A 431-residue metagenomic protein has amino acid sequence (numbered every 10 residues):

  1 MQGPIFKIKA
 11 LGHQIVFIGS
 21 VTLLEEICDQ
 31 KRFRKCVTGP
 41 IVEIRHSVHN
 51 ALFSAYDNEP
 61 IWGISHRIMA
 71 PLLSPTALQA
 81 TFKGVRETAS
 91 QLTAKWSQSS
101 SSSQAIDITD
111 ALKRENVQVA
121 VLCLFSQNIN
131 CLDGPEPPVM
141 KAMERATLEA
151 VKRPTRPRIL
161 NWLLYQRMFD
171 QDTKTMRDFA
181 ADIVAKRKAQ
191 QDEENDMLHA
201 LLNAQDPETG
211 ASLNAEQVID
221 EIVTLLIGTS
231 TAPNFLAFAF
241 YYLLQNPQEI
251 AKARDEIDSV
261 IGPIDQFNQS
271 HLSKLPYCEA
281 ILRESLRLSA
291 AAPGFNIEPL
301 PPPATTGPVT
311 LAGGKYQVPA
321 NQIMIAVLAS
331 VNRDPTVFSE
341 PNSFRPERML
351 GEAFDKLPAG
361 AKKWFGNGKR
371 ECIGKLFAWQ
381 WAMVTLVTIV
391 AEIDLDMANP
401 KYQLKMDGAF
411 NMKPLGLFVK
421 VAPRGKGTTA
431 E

Functional and structural regions predicted by a protein language model:
M1-G84, L112, V117-V119, P135-L160: Cytochrome P450 substrate-recognition site 1
G39-E43, A80-L236, K252: Cytochrome P450 heme-thiolate monooxygenase catalytic core
P75-L78, K188-D192, Q269-P276, C372-G374: Conserved, non-catalytic sequence blocks in retroelement Pol enzymes and Pol-derived host proteins
R86, P138-R145, D192-H199, L244-G294 (+6 more regions): Cytochrome P450 I-helix active-site segment
T231-L244, T385: Short, small-residue alpha-helix embedded
P247-E249, L357-P358, E371, K375-P414: Cytochrome P450 heme-binding "Cys pocket" and the immediately downstream C-terminal segment
A326-A353: Conserved cytochrome P450 K-helix/beta-meander segment immediately N-terminal to the heme-binding cysteine loop
M412-E431: C-terminal helix/juxtamembrane-tail motif
